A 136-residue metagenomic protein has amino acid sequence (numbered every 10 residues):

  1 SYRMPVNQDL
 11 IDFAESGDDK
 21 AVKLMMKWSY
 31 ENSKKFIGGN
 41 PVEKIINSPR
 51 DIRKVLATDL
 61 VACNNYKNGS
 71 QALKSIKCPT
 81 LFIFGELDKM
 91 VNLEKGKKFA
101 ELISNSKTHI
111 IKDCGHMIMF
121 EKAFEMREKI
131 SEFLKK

Functional and structural regions predicted by a protein language model:
Y2-P5, D12-S75: Conserved alpha/beta-hydrolase catalytic His-Asp/Glu region
L73-K77, L102-I103: Short, conserved loop/helix-junction motifs that constitute active-site signature segments in enzyme catalytic cores
I76, F82-F84, D88: Short beta-strand/loop motif that positions the catalytic acidic residue of the alpha/beta-hydrolase fold
D88-K89, H116: Acidic metal-phosphate-binding loop of nucleotide-sugar-dependent transferases
K89-K95: Conserved alpha/beta-hydrolase "acid-adjacent" motif
K97-S106: Active-site-adjacent alpha-helix of alpha/beta-hydrolase-fold enzymes
S106-K136: Catalytic active-site module of serine/aspartate enzymes centered on a nucleophile-bearing elbow/loop
